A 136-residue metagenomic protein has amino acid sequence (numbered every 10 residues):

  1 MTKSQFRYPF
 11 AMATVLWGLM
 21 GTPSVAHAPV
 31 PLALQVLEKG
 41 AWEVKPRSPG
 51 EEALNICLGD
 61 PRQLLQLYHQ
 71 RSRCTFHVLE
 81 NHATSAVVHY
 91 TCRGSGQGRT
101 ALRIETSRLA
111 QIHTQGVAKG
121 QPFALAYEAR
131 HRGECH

Functional and structural regions predicted by a protein language model:
T2-M12: Bacterial N-terminal signal peptides that target proteins for export
T22-A28: Sec/Tat signal peptide C-region and signal peptidase I cleavage site
A28-K39, E80, G133-H136: N-terminal helix-cap/turn-to-beta initiation motif at the start of protein domains
V36-E52: Tryptophan-anchored aromatic micro-motifs
V44, V88-Y90, A110-T114: Short hydrophobic/aromatic-rich beta-strand segments that constitute the beta-sheet cores of beta-sandwich/beta-barrel
G50-S107: Central antiparallel beta-sheet cores of small beta-barrel/beta-sandwich binding domains
S95-T100, Q111, P122-A126: Short, surface-exposed coil-to-beta transition loops
K119-H136: Edge beta-strand at a domain terminus
